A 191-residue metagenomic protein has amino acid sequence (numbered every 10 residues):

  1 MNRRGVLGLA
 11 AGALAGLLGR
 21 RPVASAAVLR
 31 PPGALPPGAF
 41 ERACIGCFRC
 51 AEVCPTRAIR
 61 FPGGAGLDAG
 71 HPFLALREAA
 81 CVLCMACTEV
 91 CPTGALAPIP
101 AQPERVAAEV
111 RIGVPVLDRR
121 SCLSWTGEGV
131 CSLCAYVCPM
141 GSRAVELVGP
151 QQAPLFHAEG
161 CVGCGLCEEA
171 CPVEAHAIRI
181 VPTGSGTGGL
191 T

Functional and structural regions predicted by a protein language model:
M1-T191: Non-ligating segments of multi-cofactor redox enzymes
